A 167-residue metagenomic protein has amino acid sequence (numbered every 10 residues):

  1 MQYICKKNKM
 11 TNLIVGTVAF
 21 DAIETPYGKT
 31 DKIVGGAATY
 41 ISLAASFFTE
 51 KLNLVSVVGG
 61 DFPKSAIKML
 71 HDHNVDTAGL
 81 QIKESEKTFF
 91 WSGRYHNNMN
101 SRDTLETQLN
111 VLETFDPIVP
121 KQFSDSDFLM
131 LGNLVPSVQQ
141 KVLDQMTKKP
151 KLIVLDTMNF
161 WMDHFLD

Functional and structural regions predicted by a protein language model:
N8-L13: Extreme N-terminal starter segment of soluble prokaryotic enzymes
T17-V18: Active-site metal-binding loops of divalent metal-dependent hydrolases
D21-K32, T49-M130, D144-P150: Conserved N-terminal subdomain of the carbohydrate kinase-like
G28-L43: Short catalytic helix/loop segments, enriched in acidic residues and glycine and frequently bearing histidine
T39-N53: A short, N-terminal amphipathic alpha-helix
F128-D167: Conserved beta-alpha-beta core of the PfkB/ribokinase-like small-molecule kinase fold
